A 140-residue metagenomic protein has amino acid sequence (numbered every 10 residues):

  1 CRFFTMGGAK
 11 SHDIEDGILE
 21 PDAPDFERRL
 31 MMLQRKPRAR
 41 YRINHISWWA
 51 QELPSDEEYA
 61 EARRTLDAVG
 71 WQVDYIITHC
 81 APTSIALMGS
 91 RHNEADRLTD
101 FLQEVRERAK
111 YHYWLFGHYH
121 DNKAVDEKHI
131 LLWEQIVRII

Functional and structural regions predicted by a protein language model:
C1-H92: Active-site-proximal loop/helix segment associated with metal-binding centers of metalloenzymes
A81-I140: Conserved beta-sheet core of the metallophosphoesterase superfamily
